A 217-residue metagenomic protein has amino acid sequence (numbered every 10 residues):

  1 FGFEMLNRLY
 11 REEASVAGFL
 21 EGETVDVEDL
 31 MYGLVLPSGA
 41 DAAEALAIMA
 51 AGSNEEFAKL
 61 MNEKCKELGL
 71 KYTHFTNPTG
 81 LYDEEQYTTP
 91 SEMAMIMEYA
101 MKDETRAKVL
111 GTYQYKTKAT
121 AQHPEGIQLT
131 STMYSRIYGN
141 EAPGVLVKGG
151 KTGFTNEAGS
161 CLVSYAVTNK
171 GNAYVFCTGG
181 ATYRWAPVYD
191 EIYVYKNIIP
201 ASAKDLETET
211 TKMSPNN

Functional and structural regions predicted by a protein language model:
F1-T88, A100: Active-site-adjacent loops and short helices of periplasmic peptidoglycan-processing enzymes
G52-N217: Penicillin-recognizing serine hydrolase domain
